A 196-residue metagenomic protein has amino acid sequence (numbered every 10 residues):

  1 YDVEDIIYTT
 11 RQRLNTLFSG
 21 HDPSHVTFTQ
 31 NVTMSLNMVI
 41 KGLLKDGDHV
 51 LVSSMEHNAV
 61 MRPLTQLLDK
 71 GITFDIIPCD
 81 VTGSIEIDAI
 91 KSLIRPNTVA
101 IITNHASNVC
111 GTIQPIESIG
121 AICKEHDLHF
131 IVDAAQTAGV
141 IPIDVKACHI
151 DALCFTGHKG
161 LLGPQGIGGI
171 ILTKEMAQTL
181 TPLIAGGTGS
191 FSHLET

Functional and structural regions predicted by a protein language model:
Y1-T196: Pyridoxal 5′-phosphate
